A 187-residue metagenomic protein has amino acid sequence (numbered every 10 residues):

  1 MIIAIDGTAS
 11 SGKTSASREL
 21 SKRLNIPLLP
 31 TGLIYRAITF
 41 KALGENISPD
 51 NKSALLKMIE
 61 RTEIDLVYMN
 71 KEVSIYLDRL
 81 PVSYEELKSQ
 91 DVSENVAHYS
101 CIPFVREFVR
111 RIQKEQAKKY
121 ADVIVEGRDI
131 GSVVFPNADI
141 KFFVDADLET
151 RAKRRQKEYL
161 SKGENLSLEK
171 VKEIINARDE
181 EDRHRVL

Functional and structural regions predicted by a protein language model:
I3-I5: Hydrophobic anchor at the beta1->P-loop junction of P-loop NTPases
S10-S11: ATP-binding Walker
T14: Walker A/P-loop
R23-K88: N-terminal phosphate/diphosphate-binding loop that engages ATP/GTP or pyrophosphate donors across diverse enzyme folds
Y35, K52, L56, I102-R110 (+2 more regions): Amphipathic alpha-helical transducer elements in NTP-driven molecular machines
M58, V67, D78, Q113-A121 (+3 more regions): Small-molecule kinase domains that catalyze NTP-dependent phosphoryl transfer to phosphate-bearing small molecules
Y84-S100, F104-S161: ATP-dependent NMP and nucleoside kinases share a basic, alpha-helical "lid"
